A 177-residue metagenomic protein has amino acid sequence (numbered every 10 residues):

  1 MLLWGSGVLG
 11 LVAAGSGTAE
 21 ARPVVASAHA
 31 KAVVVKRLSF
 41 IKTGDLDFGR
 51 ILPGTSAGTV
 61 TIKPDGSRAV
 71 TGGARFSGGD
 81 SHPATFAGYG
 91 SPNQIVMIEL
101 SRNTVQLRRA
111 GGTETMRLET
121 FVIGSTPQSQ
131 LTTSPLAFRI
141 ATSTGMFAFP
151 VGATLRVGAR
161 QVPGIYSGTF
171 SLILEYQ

Functional and structural regions predicted by a protein language model:
M1-A13: Bacterial N-terminal signal peptides
W4-S6, I41, T71, T113-M116: N-terminal functional modules and adjacent low-complexity/disordered segments of proteins
A19-R108, A137-Q177: N-terminal small/polar-rich segments of proteins
L107-S134: Terminal beta-strand-rich extracellular "head" domains that mediate receptor/glycan or other ligand binding
